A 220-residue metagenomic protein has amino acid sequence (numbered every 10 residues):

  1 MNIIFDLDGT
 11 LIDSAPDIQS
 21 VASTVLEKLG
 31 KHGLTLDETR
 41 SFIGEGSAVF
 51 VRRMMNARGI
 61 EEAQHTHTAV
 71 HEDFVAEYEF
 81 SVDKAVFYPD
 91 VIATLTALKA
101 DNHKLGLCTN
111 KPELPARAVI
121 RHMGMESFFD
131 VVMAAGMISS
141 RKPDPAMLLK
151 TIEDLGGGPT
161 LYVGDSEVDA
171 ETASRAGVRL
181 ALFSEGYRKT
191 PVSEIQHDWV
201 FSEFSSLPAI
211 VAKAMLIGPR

Functional and structural regions predicted by a protein language model:
M1-S41: Active-site neighborhood of HAD-like aspartate-dependent phosphohydrolases
I3, D37, K99, E113 (+1 more regions): Asp-based, Mg2+/Mn2+-dependent phosphohydrolase catalytic module
F5-L7, F74, F87, F129 (+1 more regions): Conserved hydrophobic/aromatic "anchor" residues that stabilize well-ordered secondary structure elements
Q19, S23, G44, A48-R52 (+3 more regions): An amphipathic alpha-helix signature
V25-L26, G46-E62, V119, T151: Helix-loop "lid/cap" segments that line or gate small-molecule binding pockets
E27-H32, R58-H65, A100-D101, G124-F128: Short helix-capping segments at alpha-helix termini
N56-A93: Metal-dependent phosphoesterase signature
E79-L107, E113, R117, K142-P145: Short, acidic loop-to-helix structural element flanking the phosphoryl-transfer center in phosphate-processing enzymes
